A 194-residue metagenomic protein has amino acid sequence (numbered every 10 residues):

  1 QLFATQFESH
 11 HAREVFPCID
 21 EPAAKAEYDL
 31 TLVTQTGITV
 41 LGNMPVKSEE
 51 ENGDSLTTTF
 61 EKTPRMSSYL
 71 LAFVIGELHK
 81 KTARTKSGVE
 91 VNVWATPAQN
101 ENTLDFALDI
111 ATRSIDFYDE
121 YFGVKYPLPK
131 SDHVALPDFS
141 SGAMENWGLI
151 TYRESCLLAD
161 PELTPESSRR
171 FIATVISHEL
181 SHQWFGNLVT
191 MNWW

Functional and structural regions predicted by a protein language model:
A4-A12, P17-S177: Hydrophobic helix-coil surface modules that form long, contiguous segments used for peptide/substrate interaction
L180-W194: Catalytic Zn2+-binding segment of zinc metalloproteases
